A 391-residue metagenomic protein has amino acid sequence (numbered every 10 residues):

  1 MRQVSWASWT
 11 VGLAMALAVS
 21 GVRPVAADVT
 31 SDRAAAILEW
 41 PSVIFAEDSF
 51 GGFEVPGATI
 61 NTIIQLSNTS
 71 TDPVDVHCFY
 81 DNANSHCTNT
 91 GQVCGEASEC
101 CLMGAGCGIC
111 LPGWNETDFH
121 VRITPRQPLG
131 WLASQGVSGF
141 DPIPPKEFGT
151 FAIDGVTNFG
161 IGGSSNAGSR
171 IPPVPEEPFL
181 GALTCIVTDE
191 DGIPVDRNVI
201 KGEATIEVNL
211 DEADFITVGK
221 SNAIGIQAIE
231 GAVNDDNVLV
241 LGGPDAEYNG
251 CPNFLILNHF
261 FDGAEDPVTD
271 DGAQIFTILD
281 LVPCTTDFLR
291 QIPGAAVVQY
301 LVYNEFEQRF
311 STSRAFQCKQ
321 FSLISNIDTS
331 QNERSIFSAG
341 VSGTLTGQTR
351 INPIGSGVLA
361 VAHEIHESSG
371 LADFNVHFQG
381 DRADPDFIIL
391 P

Functional and structural regions predicted by a protein language model:
M1-W6: N-terminal secretory signal peptides that target proteins for export/translocation
S8-S20: Bacterial N-terminal signal peptides
R23-P391: Gly/Pro-rich, tryptophan- and cysteine-flecked surface segments typical of secreted/extracellular proteins
